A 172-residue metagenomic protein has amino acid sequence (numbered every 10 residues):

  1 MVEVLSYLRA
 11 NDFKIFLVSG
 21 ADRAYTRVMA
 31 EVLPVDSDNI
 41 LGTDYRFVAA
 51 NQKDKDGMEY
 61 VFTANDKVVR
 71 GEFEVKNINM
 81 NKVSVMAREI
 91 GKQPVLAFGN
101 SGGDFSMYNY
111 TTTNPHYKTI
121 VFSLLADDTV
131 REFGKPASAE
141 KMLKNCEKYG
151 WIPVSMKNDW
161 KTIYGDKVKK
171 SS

Functional and structural regions predicted by a protein language model:
M1-S172: C-terminal cap/substrate-recognition subdomain and adjoining C-terminal extension of metal-dependent phosphatase-like
